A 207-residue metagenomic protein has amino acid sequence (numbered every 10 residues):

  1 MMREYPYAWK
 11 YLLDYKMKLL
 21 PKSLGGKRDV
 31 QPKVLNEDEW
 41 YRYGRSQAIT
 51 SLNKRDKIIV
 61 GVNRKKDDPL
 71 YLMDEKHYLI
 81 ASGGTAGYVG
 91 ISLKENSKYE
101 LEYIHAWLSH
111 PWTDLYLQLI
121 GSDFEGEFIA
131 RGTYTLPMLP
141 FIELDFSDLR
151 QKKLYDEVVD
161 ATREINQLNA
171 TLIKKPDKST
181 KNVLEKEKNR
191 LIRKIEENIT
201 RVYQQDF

Functional and structural regions predicted by a protein language model:
M1-R150, L154: Polybasic, glycine- and aromatic-enriched phosphate-binding surface used to engage nucleic acids
F141-F207: Non-catalytic DNA-recognition/assembly elements of restriction-modification systems
